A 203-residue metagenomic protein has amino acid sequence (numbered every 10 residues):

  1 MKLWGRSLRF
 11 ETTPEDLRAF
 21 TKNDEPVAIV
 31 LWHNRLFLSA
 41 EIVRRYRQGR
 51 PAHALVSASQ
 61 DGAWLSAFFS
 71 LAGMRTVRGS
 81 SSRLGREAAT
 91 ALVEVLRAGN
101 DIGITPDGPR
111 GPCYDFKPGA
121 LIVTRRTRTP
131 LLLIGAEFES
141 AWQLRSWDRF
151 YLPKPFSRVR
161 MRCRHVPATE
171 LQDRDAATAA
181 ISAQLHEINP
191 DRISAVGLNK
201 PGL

Functional and structural regions predicted by a protein language model:
K2-P26, L38-S39, R44: A short, well-structured juxtamembrane/interface segment
K2-R6, L71, R75, R86-L203: Non-catalytic C-terminal accessory region of glycerolipid acyltransferases and related lyso-lipid remodeling enzymes
E11-E15, S57, G79-S82, R164-V166 (+1 more regions): Conserved beta-strand termini and adjacent loop/short-helix elements that scaffold enzyme active sites in alpha/beta
E15, A19, R44, Q48 (+2 more regions): Polar/charged alpha-helical tracts
E15-D16, S39-V43, L65-F69, E94-A98 (+1 more regions): Short amphipathic alpha-helical segments, especially helix-boundary/capping motifs
D16-R18, R35, Q60, R110 (+1 more regions): Residues that cap or initiate secondary-structure elements
L17-T21, S66, A120-L121: Short amphipathic alpha-helical segments and helix-helix/interface helices
E25-R83, Q143: Catalytic core of membrane glycerolipid acyltransferases/transacylases, capturing the structured, soluble-facing
